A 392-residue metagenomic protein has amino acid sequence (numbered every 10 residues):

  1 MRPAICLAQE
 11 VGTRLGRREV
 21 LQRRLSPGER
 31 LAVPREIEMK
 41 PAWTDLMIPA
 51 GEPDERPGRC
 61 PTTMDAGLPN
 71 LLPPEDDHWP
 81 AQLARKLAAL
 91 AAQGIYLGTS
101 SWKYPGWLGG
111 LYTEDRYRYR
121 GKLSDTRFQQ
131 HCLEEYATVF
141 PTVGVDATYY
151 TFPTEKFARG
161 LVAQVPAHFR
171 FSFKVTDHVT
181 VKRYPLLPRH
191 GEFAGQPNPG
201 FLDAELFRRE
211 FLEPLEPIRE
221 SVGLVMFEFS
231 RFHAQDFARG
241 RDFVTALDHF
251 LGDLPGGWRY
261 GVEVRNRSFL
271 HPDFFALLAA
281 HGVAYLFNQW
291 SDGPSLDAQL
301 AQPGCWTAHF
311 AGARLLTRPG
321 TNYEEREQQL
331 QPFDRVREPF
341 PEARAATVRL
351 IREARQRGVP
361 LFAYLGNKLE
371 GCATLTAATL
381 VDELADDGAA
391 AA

Functional and structural regions predicted by a protein language model:
A4, T13, S26-P27, A32: Short linear motifs in low-complexity or flexible loops
G16-E19, R23: Residues at flexible loop/coil and secondary-structure boundary positions
R23, R30, P53-R56: Cationic, low-complexity basic patches in intrinsically disordered or flexible, solvent-exposed regions
K40-A392: Residues lining hydrophobic/aromatic ligand-binding pockets adjacent to catalytic sites
